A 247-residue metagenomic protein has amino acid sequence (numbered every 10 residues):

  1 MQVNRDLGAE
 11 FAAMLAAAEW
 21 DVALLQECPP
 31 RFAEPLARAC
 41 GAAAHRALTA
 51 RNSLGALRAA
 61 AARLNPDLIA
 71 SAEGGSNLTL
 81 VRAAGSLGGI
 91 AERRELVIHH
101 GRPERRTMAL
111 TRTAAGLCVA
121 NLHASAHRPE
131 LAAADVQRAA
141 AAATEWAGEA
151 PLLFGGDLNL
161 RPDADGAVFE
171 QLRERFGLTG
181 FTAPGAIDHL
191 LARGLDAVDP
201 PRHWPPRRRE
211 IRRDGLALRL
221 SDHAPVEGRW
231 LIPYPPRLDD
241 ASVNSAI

Functional and structural regions predicted by a protein language model:
M1-L7, A56, S125-E130: Acidic/histidine-rich helix-loop elements that form or flank divalent-metal/phosphate-binding sites at the catalytic
V3-G8, G101-E104, A132, V136: A conditional alpha-helix N-cap/helix-loop micro-motif detector
N4, C28-A115, H203-P205: Structured beta-strand-rich core segments of catalytic domains in phosphoester-bond hydrolases
F11-L36, V119-L122, R138-G166, L191 (+1 more regions): Active-site beta-strand/loop signature of hydrolases that rely on acidic residues for catalysis
S76-L78, R105-A109, C118-A120, I187-H189 (+1 more regions): Short beta-strand micro-motifs in enzyme catalytic cores
G88-A91, V97, E130, T144-L152 (+1 more regions): Metal-dependent phosphoester-hydrolase catalytic domains
R93-G101, A120-A132: Surface-exposed cleft-lining segments at the edges of enzyme active sites
H127-A143: Alpha-helical scaffold elements lining the catalytic groove of polysaccharide deacetylases
